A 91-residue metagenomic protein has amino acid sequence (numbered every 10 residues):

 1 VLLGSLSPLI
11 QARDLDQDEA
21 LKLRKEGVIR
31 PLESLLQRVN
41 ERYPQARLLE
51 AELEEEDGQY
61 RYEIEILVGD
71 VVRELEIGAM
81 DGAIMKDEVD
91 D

Functional and structural regions predicted by a protein language model:
V1-Q11: Classic N-terminal secretory signal peptides
I10, K25, V72: Short, flexible active-site loop motifs that bind/organize anionic cofactors or intermediates
I10-E19: Cleaved targeting-peptide boundary
A20-R47: Short, non-transmembrane alpha-helical segments in secretory-pathway proteins
E41, E55-G82: Conserved histidines in hydrophobic membrane contexts and catalytic metal-binding motifs
L49-L53: Surface-exposed patches in mature extracellular/periplasmic domains of secreted proteins
G82-D90: Short, low-complexity, Pro/Ser/Thr/Gly-rich segments in the mature regions of secreted, periplasmic
